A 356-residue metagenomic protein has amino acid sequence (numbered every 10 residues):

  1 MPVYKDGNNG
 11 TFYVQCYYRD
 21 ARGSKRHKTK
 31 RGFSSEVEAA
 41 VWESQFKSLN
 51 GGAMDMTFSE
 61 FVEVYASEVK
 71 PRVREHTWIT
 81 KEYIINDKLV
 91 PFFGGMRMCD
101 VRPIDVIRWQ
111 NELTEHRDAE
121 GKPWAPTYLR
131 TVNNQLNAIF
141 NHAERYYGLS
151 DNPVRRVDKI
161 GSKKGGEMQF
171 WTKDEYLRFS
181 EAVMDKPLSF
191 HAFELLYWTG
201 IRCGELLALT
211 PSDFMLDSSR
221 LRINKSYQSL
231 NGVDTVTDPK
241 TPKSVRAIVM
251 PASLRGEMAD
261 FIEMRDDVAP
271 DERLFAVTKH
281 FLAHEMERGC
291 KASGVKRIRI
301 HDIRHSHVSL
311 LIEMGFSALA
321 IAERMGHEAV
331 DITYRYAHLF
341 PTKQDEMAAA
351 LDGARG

Functional and structural regions predicted by a protein language model:
D6-R108, E263-P270: N-terminal DNA-binding module of tyrosine recombinases/phage integrases
Y13-Q15, K159, A208-D260: Conserved tyrosine-mediated DNA breakage-rejoining catalytic core shared by Y-recombinases
S67-P153, G165, P187, A276-H280 (+1 more regions): N-terminal core-binding DNA-recognition domain of tyrosine site-specific recombinases/integrases
K122-P126, R130-V132, R145, L149-L209 (+4 more regions): Basic, Lys/Arg- and aromatic-enriched nucleic-acid-binding interface segment
K173-D174, S226-S229, P251-K296: Active-site/catalytic core of tyrosine-dependent DNA strand-transfer enzymes
R178, A182, G232-D238, H338-G356: DNA/chromatin major-groove-contacting recognition/catalytic segments
E205-L207, I298-R299, V308, G315-H327 (+1 more regions): Active-site-proximal segment of tyrosine recombinases
Y227, H280, A318, M325-A350: Catalytic-site neighborhood detector that most strongly recognizes the C-terminal catalytic loop/helix of tyrosine
